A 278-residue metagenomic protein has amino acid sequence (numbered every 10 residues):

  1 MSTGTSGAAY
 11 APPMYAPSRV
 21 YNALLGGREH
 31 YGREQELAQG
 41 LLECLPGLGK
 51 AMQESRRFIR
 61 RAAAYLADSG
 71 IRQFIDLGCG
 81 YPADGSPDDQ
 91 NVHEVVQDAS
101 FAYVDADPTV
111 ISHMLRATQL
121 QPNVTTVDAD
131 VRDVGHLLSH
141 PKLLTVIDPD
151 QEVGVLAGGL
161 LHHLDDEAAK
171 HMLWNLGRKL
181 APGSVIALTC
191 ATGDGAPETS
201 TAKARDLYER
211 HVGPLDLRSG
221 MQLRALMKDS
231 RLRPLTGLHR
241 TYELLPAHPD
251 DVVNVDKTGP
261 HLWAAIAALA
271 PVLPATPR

Functional and structural regions predicted by a protein language model:
M1-A129, D133-P149, G177, H261-L262 (+1 more regions): Rossmann-like AdoMet
Y21, L232-L245: Conserved S-adenosyl-L-methionine
V131, L144-A168: A short SAM/SAH-binding and catalytic strip from SAM-dependent methyltransferases
G135-L138, H163-N175: A short, conserved alpha-helix within the catalytic core of class I
G154, L180-A191: Conserved beta-strand signature within the Rossmann-like core of class I S-adenosyl-L-methionine
P197-G213: Short, glycine-/aromatic-enriched active-site segment of Class I SAM-dependent methyltransferases
P214-G237: Short alpha-helix
A247-R278: Core SAM-dependent methyltransferase catalytic element
